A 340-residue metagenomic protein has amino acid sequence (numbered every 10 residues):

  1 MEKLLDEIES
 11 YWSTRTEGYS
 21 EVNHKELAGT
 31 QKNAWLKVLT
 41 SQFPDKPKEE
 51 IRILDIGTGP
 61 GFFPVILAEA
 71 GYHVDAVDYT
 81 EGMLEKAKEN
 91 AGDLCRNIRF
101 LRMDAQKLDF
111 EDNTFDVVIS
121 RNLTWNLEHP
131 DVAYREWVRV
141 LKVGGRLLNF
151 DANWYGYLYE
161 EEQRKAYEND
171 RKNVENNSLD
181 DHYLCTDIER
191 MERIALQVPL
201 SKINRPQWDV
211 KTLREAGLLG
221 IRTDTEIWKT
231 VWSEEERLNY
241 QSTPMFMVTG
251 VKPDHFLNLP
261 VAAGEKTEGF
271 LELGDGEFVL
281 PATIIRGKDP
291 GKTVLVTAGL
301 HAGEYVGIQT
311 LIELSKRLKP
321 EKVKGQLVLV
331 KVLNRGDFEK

Functional and structural regions predicted by a protein language model:
M1-K48, F62-I66: Conserved class I S-adenosyl-L-methionine
L54-I56, P60-K107: Class I SAM-dependent methyltransferase SAM/SAH-binding core
Q106-V117: A short acidic, Gly/Pro-enriched loop at the edge of an enzyme's catalytic core that lines a small-molecule cofactor
V117-P130: A short SAM/SAH-binding and catalytic strip from SAM-dependent methyltransferases
D131-V143: A short glycine-rich, Lys/Arg-flanked "PGG" loop and its adjoining helix->strand segment in the class I
R146-C185: Conserved class I S-adenosyl-L-methionine
L200-G217, T223: Short alpha-helix
D254-K340: Structured catalytic-domain cores with a bias toward divalent-metal coordination
